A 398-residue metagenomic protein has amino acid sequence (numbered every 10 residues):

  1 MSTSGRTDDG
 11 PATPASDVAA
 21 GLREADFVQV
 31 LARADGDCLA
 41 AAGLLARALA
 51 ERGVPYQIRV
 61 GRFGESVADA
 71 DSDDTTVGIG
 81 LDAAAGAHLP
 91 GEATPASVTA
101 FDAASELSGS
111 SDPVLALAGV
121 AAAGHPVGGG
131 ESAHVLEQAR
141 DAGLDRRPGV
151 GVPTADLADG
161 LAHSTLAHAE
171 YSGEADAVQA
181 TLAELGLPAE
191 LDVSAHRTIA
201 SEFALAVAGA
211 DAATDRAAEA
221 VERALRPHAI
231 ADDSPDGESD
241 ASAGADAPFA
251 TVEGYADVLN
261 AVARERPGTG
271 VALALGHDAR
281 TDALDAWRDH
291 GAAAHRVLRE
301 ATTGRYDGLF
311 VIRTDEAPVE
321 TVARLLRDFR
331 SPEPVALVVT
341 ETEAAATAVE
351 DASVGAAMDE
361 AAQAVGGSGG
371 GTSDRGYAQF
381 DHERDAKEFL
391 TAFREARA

Functional and structural regions predicted by a protein language model:
M1-L205, G209, R216-A220, R226-P227 (+3 more regions): Replace "Mg2+/Mn2+-dependent" with "divalent metal-dependent
